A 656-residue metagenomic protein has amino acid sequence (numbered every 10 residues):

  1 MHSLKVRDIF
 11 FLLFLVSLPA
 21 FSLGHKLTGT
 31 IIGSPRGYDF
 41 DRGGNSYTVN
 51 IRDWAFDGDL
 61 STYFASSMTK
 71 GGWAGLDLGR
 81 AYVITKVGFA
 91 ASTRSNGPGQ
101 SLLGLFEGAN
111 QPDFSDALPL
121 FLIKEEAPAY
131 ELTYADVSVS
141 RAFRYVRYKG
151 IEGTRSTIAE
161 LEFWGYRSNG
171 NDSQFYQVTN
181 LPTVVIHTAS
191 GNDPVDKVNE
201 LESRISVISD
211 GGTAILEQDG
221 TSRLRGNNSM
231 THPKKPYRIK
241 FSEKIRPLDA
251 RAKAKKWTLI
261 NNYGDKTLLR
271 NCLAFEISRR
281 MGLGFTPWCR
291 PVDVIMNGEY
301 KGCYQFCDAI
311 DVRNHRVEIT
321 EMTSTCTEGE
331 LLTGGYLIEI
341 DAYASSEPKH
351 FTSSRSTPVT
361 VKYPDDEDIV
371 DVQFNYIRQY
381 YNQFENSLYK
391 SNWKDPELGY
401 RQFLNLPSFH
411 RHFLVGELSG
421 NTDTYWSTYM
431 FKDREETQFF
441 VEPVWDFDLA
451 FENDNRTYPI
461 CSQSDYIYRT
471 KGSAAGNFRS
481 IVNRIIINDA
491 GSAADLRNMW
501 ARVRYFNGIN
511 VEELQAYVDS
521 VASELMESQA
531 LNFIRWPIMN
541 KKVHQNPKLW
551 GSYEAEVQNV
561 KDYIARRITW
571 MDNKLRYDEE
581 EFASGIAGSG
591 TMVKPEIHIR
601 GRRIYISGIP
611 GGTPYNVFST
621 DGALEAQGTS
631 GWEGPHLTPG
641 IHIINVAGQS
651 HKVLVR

Functional and structural regions predicted by a protein language model:
L23-G79, S92-G99, E125, R167-G170: Disordered, acidic Ser/Thr/Pro-rich linker "stalks" and the adjacent N-terminal cap of the next globular domain
H25, G29-T30, S34, M68-G72 (+1 more regions): Trp- and acidic/polar-enriched beta-sheet ligand-binding modules for extracellular glycan and matrix recognition
Y82-S95, Y148: A short beta-strand element within beta-rich, extracytoplasmic domains of secreted/secretory-pathway proteins
N169-G211: N-terminal module-boundary/linker segments of secreted carbohydrate-active enzymes
L181, P194, Q218-G220, G226-N228 (+3 more regions): Middle-to-C-terminal accessory/interaction subdomains
S203-N261: Conserved oxyanion/phosphate-binding beta-strand-loop segments in alpha/beta enzyme cores
K240-R246, A254, N261-N262, G282-P287 (+2 more regions): Internal "kinase-insert"/substrate-recognition segments embedded within catalytic cores of ATP-dependent enzymes
A587-R656: C-terminal outer-membrane/trafficking sorting elements
